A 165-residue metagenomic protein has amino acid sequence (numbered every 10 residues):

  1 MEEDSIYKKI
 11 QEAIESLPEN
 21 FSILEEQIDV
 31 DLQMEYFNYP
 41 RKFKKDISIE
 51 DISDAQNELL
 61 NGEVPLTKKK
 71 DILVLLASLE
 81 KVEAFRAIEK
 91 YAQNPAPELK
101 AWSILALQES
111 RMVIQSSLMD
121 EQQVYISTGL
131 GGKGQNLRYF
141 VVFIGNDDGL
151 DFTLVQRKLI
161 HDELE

Functional and structural regions predicted by a protein language model:
M1-K70: Extended repeat-based scaffolds of very large eukaryotic assembly and lipid-transport proteins
S16-L17, I49-L60, K81-Q93, S116-E121: Amphipathic alpha-helical scaffolding segments comprising HEAT/armadillo-like alpha-solenoid repeats
V30-I47, K68-E80, K90, A101-V113: Structural detector for internal amphipathic alpha-helices that build alpha-solenoid repeat scaffolds
I47-V64, N146-E165: Ampipathic, surface-exposed secondary-structure segments
G62, V74-S78, Q93, L150: Short, charged/polar micro-motifs that form catalytic or ligand-binding hotspots
E63-P65, P95-K100: Short inter-helical turns and helix N-cap capping residues of alpha-solenoid HEAT/ARM repeat scaffolds
L99-A101, L105-E163: Long, charge-patterned amphipathic interaction tracts in eukaryotic proteins
